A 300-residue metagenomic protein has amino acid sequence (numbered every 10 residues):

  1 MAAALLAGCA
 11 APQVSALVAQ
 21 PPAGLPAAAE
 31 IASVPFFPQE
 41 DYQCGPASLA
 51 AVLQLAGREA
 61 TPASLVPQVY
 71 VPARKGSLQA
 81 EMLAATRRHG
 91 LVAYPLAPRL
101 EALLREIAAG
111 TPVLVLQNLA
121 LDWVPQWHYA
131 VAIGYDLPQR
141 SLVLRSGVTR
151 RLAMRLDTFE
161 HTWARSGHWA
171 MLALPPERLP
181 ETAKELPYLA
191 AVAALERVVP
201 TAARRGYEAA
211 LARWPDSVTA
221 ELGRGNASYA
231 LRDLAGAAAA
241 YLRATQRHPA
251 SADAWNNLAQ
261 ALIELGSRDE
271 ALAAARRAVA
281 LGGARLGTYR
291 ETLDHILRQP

Functional and structural regions predicted by a protein language model:
A10-L17, D136-G223: Noncatalytic regulatory segments and standalone regulatory/sensor domains
A10-R99, L103, A109, E177 (+4 more regions): Cysteine-nucleophile protease catalytic domains, especially the papain-like/related folds used in DUB/UBL proteases
V92, L96-R145: Active-site-adjacent substructure of cysteine-protease-like catalytic cores
V192-A193, N226, Q260, D294-H295: Residue-level recognition of tetratricopeptide repeat
R213, R247, L281-G282: Structural marker of alpha-solenoid helical repeat scaffolds
G223, N257, E291-T292: Canonical tetratricopeptide repeat
